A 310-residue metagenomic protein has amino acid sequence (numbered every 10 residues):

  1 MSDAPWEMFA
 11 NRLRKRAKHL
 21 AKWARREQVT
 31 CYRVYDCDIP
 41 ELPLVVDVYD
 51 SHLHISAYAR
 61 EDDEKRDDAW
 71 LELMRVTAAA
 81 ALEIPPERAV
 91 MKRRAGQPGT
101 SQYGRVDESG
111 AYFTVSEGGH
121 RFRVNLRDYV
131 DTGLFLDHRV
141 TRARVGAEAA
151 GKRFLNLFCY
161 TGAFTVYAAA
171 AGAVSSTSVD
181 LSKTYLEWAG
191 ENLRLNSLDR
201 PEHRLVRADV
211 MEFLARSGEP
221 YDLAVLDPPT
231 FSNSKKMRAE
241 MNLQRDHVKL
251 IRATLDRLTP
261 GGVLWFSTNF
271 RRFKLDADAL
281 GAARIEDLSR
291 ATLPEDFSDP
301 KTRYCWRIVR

Functional and structural regions predicted by a protein language model:
M1-H52, Y58: Non-catalytic accessory regions of SAM-dependent methyltransferases
P40, L44-D47, W70-F135, A143: Non-catalytic substrate-recognition/targeting regions of SAM-dependent transferases
G151-Y160: Conserved class I S-adenosyl-L-methionine
T161-A173: Conserved SAM-binding loop of SAM-dependent methyltransferases across substrates and taxa, primarily the Class I
S175-D180: Conserved SAM-binding motif I beta-strand of class I
L181-V225: S-adenosyl-L-methionine
Y185, R207, Y221-A253: Mobile active-site "lid"/loop adjacent to the S-adenosyl-L-methionine
V263-R310: C-terminal catalytic and target-recognition region of SAM-dependent MTase-like enzymes, primarily methyltransferases
